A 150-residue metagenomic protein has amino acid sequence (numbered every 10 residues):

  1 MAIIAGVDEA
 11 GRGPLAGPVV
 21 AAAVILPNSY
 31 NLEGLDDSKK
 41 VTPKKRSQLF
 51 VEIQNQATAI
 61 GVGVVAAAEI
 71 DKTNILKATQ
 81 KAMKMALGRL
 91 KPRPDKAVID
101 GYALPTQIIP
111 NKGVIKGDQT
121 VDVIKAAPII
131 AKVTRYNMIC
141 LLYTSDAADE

Functional and structural regions predicted by a protein language model:
M1-S145: RNase H-like, Mg2+-dependent phosphodiesterase core, and more generally RNA phosphate-backbone-engaging helix-loop
D146-E150: A short, hydrophobic C-terminal helix/tail in secreted or cell-surface proteins
